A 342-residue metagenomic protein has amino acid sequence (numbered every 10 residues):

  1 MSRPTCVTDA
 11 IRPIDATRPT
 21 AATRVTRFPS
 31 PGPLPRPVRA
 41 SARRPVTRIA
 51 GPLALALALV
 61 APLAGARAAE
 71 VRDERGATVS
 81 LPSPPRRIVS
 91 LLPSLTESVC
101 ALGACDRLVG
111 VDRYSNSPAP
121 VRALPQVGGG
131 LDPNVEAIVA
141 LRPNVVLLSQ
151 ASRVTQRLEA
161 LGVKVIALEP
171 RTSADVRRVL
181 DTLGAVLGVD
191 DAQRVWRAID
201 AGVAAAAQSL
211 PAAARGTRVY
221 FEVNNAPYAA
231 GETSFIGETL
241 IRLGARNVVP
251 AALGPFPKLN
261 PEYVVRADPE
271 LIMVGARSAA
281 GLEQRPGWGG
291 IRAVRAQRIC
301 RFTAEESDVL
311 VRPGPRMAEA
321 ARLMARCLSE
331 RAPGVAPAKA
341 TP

Functional and structural regions predicted by a protein language model:
A42, A50-P62: Bacterial N-terminal signal peptides
G65-R87: N-terminal hydrophobic or amphipathic helices and topogenic motifs
R72-G76, V127-E136, A252-P261: Short helix-initiation/N-cap motifs at beta->coil->alpha
T78, V145, R153-Y228, V249-A251 (+1 more regions): Extracytoplasmic substrate-binding proteins
R86-A151, V248: A short, structured surface patch at a secondary-structure boundary
V135-P143, L161, K258-D268: Short helices/loops that flank or line small-molecule/ion binding pockets
T233-F256, A276, C300-T303: His/Asp/Glu-enriched short active-site or ligand-binding loop at hydrolase and phosphoryl-transfer sites
